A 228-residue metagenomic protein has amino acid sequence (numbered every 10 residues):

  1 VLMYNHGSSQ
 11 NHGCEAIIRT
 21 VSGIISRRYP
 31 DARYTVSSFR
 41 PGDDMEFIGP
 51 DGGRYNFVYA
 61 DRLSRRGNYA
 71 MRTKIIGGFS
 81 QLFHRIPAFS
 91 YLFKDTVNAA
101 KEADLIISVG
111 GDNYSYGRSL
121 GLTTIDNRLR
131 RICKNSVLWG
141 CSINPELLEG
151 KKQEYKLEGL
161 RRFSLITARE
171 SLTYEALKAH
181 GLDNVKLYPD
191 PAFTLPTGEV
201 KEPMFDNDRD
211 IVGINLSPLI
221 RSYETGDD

Functional and structural regions predicted by a protein language model:
V1-D228: Active-site anion-handling motifs in enzyme catalytic cores
